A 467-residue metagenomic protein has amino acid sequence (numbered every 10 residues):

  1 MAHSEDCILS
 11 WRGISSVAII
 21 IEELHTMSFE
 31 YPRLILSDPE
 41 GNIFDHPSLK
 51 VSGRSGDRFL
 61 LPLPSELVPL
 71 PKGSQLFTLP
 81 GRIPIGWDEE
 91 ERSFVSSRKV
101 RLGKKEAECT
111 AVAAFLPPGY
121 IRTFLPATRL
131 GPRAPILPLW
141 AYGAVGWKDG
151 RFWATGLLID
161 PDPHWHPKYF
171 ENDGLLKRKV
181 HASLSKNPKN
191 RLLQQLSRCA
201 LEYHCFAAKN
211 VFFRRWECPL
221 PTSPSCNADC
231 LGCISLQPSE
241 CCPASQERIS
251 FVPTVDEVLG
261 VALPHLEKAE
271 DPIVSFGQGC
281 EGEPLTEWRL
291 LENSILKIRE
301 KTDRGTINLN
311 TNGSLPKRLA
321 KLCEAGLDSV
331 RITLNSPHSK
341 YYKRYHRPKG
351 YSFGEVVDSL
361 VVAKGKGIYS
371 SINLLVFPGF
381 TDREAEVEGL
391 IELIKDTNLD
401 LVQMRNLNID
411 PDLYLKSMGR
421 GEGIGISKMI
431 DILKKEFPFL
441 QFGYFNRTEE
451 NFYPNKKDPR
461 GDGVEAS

Functional and structural regions predicted by a protein language model:
M1-S185, E388-S467: Auxiliary Fe-S-binding modules of radical SAM enzymes
Y203-P238, I273-F276: N-terminal pre-triad scaffold of radical SAM enzymes
E217, P221, Q237-N293, R299-R318 (+2 more regions): Core AdoMet radical
G279-E281, N312-S314, N335-P337, L375-G379 (+2 more regions): Active-site beta-loop-alpha junctions enriched in small/polar residues
W288-T302, E355-K366, E422-F442: Alpha-helix-loop-beta-strand connector modules within alpha/beta enzyme cores
E292-N293, G350-G354, E384-L390, G419-E422: Charged helix-capping and loop-helix junction motifs
K317-L322, T381-I394: Catalytic cores of alpha/beta
R347-K349, S359-E386: Conserved strand-turn element in the central/C-terminal portion of the radical SAM core barrel that lines
